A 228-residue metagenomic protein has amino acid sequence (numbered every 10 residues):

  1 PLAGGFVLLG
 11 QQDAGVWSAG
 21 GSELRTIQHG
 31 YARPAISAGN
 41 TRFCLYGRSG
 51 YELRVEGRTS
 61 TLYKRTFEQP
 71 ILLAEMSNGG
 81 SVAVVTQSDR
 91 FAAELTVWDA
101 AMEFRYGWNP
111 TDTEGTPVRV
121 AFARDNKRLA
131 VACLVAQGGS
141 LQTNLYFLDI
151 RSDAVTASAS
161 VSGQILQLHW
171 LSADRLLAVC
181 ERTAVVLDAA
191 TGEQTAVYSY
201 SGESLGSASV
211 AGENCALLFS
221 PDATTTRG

Functional and structural regions predicted by a protein language model:
P1, H29-T41, Q69-N78, E114-F122 (+2 more regions): Repeated scaffold domains used in trafficking and secretory/extracellular systems, primarily beta-propellers
P1-A3, V16-T26, G57-T61, V155-S158 (+2 more regions): Mature extracytoplasmic or otherwise solvent-exposed domains
P1-I27, Y31, T41-C44, K64 (+1 more regions): N-terminal, intrinsically disordered, polar/charged segments of Gram-positive cell-envelope systems that serve as
L2-G10, A14-G15, I36-R48, L53-R54 (+6 more regions): Short beta-strand elements that form the blades of beta-propeller/WD-repeat-like and other beta-sheet-rich scaffold
W17-S18, Y46, R54-E56, L95-A100 (+3 more regions): Hydrophobic/aromatic beta-strand positions that recur at structurally equivalent sites within the blades
G21-Q28, T59-T66, F104-P110, D153-A159 (+1 more regions): A short beta-strand motif characteristic of beta-propeller blades
L62-V82, T86, A93, A101-R119: Asp-box/WD-like beta-propeller blade repeats and closely related beta-sheet repeat scaffolds
V135-G228: Extracytoplasmic/luminal low-complexity segments enriched in Pro/Gly and acidic/polar residues that act as flexible
